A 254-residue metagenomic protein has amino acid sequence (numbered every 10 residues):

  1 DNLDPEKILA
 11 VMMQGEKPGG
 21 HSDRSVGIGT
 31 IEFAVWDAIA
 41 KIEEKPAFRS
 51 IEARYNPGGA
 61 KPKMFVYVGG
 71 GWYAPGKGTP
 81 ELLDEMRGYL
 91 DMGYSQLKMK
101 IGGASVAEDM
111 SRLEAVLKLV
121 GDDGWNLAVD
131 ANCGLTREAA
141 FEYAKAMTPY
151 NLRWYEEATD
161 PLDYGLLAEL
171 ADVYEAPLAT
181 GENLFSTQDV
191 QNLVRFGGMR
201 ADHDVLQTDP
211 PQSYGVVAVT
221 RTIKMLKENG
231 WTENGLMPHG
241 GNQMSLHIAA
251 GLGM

Functional and structural regions predicted by a protein language model:
D1-I42: Metal- or metallocofactor-binding catalytic centers and their adjacent structured scaffolds across diverse enzyme
D37-K41, K224-K227, H247-A250: Short glycine/serine- and small hydrophobic-enriched flexible loop segments
F48-P75, G124-W125: N-terminal small/glycine-rich loop or linker at the start of catalytic domains across soluble metabolic enzymes
P57-A60, L90, G198-R200: Solvent-exposed alpha-helices and their adjacent loops that cap or buttress functional pockets in soluble metabolic
P62-L83, I101, A131-T136, A179: Active-site mouth loops of central-metabolism enzymes
E85-K100: Catalytic domains of carbohydrate-active enzymes, especially glycoside hydrolases
M99-G240, L246: Catalytic core of soluble alpha/beta enzymes
Q243, A249-M254: Active-site pocket-lining/capping segments in soluble small-molecule metabolic enzymes
